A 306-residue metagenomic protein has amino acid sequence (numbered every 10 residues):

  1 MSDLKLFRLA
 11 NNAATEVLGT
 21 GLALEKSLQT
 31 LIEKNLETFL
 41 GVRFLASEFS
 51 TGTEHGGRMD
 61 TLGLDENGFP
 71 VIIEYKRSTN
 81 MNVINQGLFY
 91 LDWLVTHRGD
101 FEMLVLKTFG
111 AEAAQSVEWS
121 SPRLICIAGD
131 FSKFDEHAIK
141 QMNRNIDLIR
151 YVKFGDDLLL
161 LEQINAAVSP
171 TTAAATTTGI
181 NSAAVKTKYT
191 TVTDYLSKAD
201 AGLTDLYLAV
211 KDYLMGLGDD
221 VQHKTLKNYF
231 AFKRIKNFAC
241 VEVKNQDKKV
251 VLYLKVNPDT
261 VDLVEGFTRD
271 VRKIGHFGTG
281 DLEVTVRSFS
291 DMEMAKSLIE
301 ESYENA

Functional and structural regions predicted by a protein language model:
M1-G216, Q222-C240, K244, N257-T260 (+5 more regions): Charged, terminal alpha-helix-loop-beta segments that serve as non-catalytic nucleic-acid engagement and/or assembly
K248: Gly/Ser/Thr-rich active-site loops/lids in small-molecule metabolic enzymes that frequently grip phosphoryl groups
L252-L254: Extracellular attachment/recognition segments
